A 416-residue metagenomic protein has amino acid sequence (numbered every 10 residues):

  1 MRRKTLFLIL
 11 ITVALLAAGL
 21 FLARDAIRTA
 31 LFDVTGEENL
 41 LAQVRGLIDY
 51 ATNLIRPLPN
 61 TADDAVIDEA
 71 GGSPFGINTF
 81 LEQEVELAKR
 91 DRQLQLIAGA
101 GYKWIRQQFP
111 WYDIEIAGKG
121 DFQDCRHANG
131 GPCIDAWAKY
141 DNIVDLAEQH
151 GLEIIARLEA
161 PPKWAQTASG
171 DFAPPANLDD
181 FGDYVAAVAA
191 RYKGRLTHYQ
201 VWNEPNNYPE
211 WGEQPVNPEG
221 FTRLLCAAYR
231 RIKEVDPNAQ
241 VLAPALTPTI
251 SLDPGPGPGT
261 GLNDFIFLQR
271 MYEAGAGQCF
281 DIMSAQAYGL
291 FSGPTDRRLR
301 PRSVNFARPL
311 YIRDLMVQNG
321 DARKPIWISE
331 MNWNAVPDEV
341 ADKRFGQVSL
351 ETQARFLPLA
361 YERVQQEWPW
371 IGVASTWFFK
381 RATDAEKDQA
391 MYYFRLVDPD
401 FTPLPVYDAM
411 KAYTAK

Functional and structural regions predicted by a protein language model:
K4, L8, T12, L16-F21 (+7 more regions): Aromatic-rich peripheral "rim/lid" segments of glycoside hydrolase catalytic domains that contact and position glycan
R24-W104, K119-D121, H127-G130, D145-Q149 (+2 more regions): N-terminal carbohydrate-binding accessory modules
S73-T79, I105-Q107, I154-L158, Y199-V201 (+4 more regions): Hydrophobic faces of well-ordered beta-strands that scaffold small-molecule active sites in alpha/beta enzyme cores
I77-L87, G170-P175, G259-G261: Acidic/histidine-rich helix-loop elements that form or flank divalent-metal/phosphate-binding sites at the catalytic
E84-A98, D180-A190, G261-E273, A354-R363: Short, acidic/polar
A100-D124, A128-P258, L290, W333-V336 (+1 more regions): Substrate-binding cleft and catalytic face of glycoside hydrolase catalytic domains, especially the flexible beta-alpha
N142-I154, R191-L196, A227-A239, A274-C279 (+3 more regions): A structural motif corresponding to the C-terminal end of an alpha-helix and its immediate exit/capping segment
L178, G182, V216-Q347, R395-L396: Noncatalytic carbohydrate-binding groove/subsite architecture in carbohydrate-active enzymes
